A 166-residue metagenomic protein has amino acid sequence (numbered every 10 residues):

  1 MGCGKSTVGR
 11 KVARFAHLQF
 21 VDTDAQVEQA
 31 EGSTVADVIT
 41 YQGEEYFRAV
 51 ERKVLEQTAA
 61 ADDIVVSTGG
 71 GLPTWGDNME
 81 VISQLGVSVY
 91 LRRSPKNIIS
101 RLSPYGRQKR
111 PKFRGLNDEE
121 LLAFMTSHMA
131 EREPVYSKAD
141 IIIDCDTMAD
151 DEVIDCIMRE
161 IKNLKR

Functional and structural regions predicted by a protein language model:
G2: Walker A (P-loop) phosphate-binding loop of P-loop NTPases
S6: Walker A/P-loop
K11, F15, S100, A130-R166: NTP-dependent small-molecule kinase module
D22-S83, P104: ATP-dependent small-molecule kinase phosphotransfer cores that center on conserved nucleotide phosphate-binding segments
K53-V54, D77-N78, F124, E131 (+1 more regions): Short acidic active-site motifs
G70-L72, S94-K96, M148: Short glycine-rich anion-binding loops that position phosphate/pyrophosphate groups of nucleotides and phosphorylated
L85-E133: A glycine- and Lys/Arg-enriched "phosphate-lid" helix/loop adjacent to the NTP-binding pocket of small-molecule kinases
